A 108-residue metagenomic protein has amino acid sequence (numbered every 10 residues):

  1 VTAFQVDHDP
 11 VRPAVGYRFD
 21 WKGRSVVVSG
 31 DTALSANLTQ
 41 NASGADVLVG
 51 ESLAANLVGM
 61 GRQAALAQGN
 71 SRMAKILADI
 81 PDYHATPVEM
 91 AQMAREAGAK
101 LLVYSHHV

Functional and structural regions predicted by a protein language model:
T2-P13, W21-R24: Flexible, acidic/histidine-containing loops and adjacent segments that form or flank the divalent-metal
A3, S29-T32: N-terminal post-signal-peptidase region of extra-cytosolic proteins
G16, S25, A33-V108: Cap/insert and terminal regions of metallo-dependent hydrolase folds
